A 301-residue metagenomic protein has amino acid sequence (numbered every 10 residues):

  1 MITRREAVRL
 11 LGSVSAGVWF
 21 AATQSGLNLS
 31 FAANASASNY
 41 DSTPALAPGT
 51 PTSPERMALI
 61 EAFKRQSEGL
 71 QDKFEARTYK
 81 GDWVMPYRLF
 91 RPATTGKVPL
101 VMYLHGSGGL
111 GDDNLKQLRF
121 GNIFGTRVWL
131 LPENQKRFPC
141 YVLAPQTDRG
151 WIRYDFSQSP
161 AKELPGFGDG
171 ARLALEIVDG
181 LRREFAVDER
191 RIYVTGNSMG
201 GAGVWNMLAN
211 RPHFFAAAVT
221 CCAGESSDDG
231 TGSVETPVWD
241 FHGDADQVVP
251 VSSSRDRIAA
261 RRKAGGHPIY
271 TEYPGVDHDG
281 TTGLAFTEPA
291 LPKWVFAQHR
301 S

Functional and structural regions predicted by a protein language model:
I2, V8-W19, L27-L100, A202 (+3 more regions): A domain-start/cap signature at the N-terminus of enzymes
L104-H105, H242: The conserved beta1-alpha1 loop
G109-A171: Active-site machinery of serine-nucleophile hydrolases
F138, S233-V238: Short, proline-enriched alpha-helix->beta-strand connector loops that line the catalytic pocket of alpha/beta-hydrolase
F156-N197: Gly/Ser-rich "nucleophile elbow"/oxyanion-hole loop immediately N-terminal to the catalytic nucleophile in hydrolases
R190-S233: Primarily recognizes the serine-hydrolase "nucleophile elbow" in alpha/beta-hydrolase and SGNH/GDSL folds
P237, F241, Q247-S301: C-terminal catalytic histidine-bearing segment of alpha/beta-hydrolase fold enzymes
